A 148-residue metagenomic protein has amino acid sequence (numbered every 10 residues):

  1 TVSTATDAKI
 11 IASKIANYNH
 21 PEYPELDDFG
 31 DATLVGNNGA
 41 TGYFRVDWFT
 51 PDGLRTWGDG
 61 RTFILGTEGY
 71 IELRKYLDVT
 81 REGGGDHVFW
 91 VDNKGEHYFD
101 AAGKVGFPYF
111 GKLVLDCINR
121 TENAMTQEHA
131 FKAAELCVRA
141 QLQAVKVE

Functional and structural regions predicted by a protein language model:
T1-D59, E128-K132: Rossmann-like dinucleotide-binding domain that binds NAD(P)(H)
N37, K112-E148: C-terminal helix-rich "cap/oligomerization" subdomain common to oxidoreductases
N37-T41, E68, N93-K94: Glycine-centered tight beta-turn/hairpin loop motif at sheet-sheet or coil-to-beta transitions
D47, K75-Y76: Surface loops and adjacent helix of pleckstrin homology
T50-L54, T80-G83, G106-F107: A short local loop/turn or secondary-structure capping micro-motif enriched for an aromatic residue
R61-T62, D78-K94: Short polybasic amphipathic segments
G69-K75: Broad, structure-driven detector of short, well-ordered beta-strand segments within folded domains
Y98-G111: Active-site loop of classical SDR/Rossmann-like NAD(P)-dependent oxidoreductases, centered on the catalytic Tyr-X3-Lys
